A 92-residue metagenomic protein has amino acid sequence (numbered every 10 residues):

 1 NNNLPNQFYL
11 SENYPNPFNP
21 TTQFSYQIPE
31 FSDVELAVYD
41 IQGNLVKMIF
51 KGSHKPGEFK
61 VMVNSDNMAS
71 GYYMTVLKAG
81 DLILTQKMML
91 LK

Functional and structural regions predicted by a protein language model:
N1, I49-F50: Intrinsically disordered, low-complexity boundary segments flanking structured domains
N1-V38, K60-S65, A79: Glycine-centered coil/turn sites that cap beta-strands in beta-rich domains
F50-I83: Short, surface-exposed loop/turn motifs with a glycine/proline- and acidic-biased composition
M88-K92: Short beta-strand edge segments in extracellular beta-sheet folds
